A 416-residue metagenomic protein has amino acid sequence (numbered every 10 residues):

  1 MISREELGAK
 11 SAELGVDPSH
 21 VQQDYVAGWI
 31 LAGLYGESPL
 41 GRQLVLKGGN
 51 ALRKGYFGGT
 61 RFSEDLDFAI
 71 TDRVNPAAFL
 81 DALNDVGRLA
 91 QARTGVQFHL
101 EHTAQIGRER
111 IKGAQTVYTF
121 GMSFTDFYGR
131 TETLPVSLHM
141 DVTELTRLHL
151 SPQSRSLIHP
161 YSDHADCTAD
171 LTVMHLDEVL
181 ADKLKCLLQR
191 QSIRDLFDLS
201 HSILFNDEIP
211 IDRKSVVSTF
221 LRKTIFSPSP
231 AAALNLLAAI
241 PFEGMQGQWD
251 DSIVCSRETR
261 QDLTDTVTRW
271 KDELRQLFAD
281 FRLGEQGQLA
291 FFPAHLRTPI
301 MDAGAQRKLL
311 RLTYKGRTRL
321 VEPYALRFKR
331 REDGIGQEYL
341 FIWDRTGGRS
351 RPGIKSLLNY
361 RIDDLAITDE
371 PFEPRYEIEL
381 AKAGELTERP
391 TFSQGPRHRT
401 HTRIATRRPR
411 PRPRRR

Functional and structural regions predicted by a protein language model:
M1-L44, K54-L66, I70-A294, R407-R416: Structured mid-to-C-terminal alpha-helical surface segments
L46-N50: Glycine-rich beta-strand-to-loop/alpha-helix junction loops that act as flexible
P135-S151, S156-C167, L289-R416: Core beta-strand-centered patch of the WYL/Sm-like small regulatory domain
